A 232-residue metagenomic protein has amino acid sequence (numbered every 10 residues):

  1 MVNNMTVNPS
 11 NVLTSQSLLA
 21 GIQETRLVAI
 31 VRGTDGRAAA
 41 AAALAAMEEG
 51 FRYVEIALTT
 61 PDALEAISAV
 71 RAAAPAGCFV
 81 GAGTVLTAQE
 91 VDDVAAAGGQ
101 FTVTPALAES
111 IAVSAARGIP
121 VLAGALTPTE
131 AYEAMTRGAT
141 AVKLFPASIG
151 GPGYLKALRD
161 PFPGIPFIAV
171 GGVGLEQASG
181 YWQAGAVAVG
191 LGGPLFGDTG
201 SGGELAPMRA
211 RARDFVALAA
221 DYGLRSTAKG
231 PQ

Functional and structural regions predicted by a protein language model:
V2-A97, A116, G164, L175-E176 (+1 more regions): Conserved N-terminal beta1-alpha1 strand-loop-helix module at the mouth
R32-G36, T60, A82-A88, V103-L107 (+3 more regions): Glycine-rich beta-to-alpha transition loops that act as phosphate-gripper elements at the mouths of alpha/beta enzyme
M47-R52, A74-G77, A96-T102, A116-L122 (+3 more regions): Glycine-enriched alpha-helix->loop->beta-strand junction motifs that scaffold or abut catalytic
R52-I56, A95-Q100, R117, T127-L155 (+1 more regions): Glycine/Thr-rich beta-alpha phosphate-binding loop at enzyme active sites
V80, P105, G118, I149-G151 (+3 more regions): Mobile acidic interaction elements
T87-A97, T129-R137, Y154, V173-V189: Catalytic cores of alpha/beta
V103-V113, L144-P152, A184-M208: Glycine-rich phosphate-binding active-site loops on the catalytic face of alpha/beta enzymes
A108-A115, V121, P152-F162, F167-A169: CoA-thioester-processing core
